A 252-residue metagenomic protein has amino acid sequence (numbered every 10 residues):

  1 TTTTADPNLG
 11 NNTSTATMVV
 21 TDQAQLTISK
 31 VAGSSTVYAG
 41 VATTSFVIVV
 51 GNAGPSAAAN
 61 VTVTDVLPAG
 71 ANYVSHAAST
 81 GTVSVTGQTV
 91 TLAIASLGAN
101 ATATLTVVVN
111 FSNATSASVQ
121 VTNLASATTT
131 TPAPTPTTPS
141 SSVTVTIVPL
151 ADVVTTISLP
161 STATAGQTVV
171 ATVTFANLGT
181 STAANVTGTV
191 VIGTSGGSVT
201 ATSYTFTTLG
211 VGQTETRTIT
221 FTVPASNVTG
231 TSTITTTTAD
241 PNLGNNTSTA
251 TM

Functional and structural regions predicted by a protein language model:
T1-M252: Exported/extracytosolic protein signature
